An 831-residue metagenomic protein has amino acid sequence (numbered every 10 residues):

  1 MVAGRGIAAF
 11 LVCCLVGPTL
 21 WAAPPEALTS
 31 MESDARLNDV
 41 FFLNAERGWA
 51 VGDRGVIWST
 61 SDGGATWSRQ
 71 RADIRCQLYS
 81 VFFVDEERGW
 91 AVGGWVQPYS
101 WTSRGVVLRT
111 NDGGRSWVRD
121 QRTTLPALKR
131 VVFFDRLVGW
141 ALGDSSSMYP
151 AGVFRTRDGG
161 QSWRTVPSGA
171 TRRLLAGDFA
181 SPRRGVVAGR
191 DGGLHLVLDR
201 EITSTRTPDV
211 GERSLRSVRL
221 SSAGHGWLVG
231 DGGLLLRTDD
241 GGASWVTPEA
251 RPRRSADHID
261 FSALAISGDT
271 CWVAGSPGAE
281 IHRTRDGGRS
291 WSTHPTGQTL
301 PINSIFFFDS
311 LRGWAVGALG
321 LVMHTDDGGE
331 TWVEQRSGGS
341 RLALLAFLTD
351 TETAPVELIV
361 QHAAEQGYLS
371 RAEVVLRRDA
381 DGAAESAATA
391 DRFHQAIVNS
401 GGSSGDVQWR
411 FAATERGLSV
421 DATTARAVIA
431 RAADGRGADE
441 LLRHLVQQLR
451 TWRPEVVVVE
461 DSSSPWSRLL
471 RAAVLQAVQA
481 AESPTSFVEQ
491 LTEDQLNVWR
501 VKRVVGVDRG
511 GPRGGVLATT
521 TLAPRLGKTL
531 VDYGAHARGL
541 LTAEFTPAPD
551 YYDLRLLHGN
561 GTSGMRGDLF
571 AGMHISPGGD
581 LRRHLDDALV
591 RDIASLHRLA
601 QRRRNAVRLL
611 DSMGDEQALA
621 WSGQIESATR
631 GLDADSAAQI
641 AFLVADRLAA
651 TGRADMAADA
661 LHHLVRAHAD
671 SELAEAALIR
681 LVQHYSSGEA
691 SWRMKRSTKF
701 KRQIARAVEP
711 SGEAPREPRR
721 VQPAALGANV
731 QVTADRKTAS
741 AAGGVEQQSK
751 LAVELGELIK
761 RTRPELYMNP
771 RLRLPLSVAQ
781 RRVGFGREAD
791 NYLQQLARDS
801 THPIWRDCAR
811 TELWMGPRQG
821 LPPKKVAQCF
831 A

Functional and structural regions predicted by a protein language model:
M1-A8: Bacterial N-terminal signal peptides that target proteins for export
A8-P18: Bacterial N-terminal signal peptides
W21-G339: Residue-level hotspots at or immediately adjacent to binding/recognition sites across diverse folds
E334-A343, L813-Q819: Short domain-boundary/entry signatures in modular proteins, especially in secreted/extracellular architectures
R336-G338, S483-G623: The feature marks non-catalytic terminal segments
G338-A472, Q476-T485, R602: Active-site beta-strand->loop->alpha-helix modules in alpha/beta enzyme cores, enriched in Gly/His/Asp(Glu)
H558-A831: Acidic, polar-rich low-complexity tracts and alpha-helical solenoid repeat scaffolds
